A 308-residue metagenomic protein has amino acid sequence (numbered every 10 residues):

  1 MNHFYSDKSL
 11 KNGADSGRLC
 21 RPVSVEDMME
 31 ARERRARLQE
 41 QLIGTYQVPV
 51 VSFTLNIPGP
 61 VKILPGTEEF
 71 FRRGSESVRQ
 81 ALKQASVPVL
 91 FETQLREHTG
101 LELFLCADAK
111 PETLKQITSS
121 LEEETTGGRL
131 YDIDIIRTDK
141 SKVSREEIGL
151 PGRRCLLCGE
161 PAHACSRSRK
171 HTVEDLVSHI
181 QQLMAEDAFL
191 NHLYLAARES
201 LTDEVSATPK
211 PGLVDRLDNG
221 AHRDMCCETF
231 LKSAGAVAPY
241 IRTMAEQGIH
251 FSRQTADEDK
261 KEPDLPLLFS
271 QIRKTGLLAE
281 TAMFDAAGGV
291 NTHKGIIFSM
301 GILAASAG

Functional and structural regions predicted by a protein language model:
N2-A81, R96, T113-Q116, S120-A188: Long, contiguous binding/interaction regions
N2-R21, D27, I57-G59, Q116-S120 (+1 more regions): Generic N-terminal targeting/processing segments that precede catalytic cores or assembly contacts
V50-K110, C226-I249: Short, well-structured hydrophobic secondary-structure segments
P88-F91, L130-D132, G248-A256, G288-K294: Flexible, glycine/charged-enriched surface loops at secondary-structure junctions
L90-L101, D134-K140, K294-F298: Short, glycine/charge-rich beta-strand/loop segments that flank catalytic centers and engage negatively charged groups
L90-Q94, S141-E147, F284-T292: Catalytic micro-motifs at enzyme active sites that drive phosphoryl/nucleotidyl and oxygen chemistry
P161, L278, L303-A304: Short connector loops/turns at beta-strand edges and beta->alpha or beta->beta junctions
D285-G308: Hydrophobic alpha-helical segments and helix pairs
